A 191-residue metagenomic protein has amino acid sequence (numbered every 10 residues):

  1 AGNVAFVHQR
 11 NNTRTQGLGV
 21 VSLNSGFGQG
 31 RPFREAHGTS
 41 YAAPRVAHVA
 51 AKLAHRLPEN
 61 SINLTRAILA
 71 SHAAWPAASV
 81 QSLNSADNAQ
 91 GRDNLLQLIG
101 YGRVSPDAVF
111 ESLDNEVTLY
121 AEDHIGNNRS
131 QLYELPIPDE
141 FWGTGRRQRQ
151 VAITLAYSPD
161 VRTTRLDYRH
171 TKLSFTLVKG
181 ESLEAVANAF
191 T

Functional and structural regions predicted by a protein language model:
A1-H8, A54-L57, A73-A77: Structural signal for hydrophobic packing residues in well-ordered secondary-structure cores of soluble enzyme domains
A1-T39, A43: Extracellular S/T/G-rich loop segment that most often corresponds to the catalytic His/Ser-adjacent loop
N11-L23, R66-H72, Y168-E181: Active/binding-pocket-proximal capping segment
A42-R56: Short, small-residue alpha-helix embedded
L57-L83: An often Trp-containing, charged/polar helix-loop segment at the C-terminal end of enzyme catalytic cores
S61, S85-D87, E140-F141: Core alpha/beta structural scaffold of self-assembling particle/tube/pore-forming proteins
Q90-G180: Secreted peptidase-domain scaffold signal
V186-T191: Noncatalytic accessory or regulatory domains flanking protease catalytic cores in secreted, cell-surface, and selected
